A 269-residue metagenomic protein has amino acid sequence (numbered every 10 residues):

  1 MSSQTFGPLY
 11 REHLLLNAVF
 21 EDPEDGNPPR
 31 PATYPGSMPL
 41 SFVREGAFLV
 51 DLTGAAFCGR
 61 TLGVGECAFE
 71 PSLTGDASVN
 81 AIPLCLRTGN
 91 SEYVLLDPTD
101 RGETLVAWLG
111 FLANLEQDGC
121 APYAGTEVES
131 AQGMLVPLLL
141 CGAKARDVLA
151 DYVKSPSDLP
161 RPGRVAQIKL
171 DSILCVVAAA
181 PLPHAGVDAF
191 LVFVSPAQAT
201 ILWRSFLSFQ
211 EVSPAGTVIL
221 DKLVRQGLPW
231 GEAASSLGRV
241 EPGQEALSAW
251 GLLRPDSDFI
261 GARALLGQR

Functional and structural regions predicted by a protein language model:
M1-L73, S78-N80, V218, K222 (+1 more regions): Acidic, proline/glycine-enriched N-terminal capping motif
M1-N27, C85-R269: Conserved, structured C-terminal
